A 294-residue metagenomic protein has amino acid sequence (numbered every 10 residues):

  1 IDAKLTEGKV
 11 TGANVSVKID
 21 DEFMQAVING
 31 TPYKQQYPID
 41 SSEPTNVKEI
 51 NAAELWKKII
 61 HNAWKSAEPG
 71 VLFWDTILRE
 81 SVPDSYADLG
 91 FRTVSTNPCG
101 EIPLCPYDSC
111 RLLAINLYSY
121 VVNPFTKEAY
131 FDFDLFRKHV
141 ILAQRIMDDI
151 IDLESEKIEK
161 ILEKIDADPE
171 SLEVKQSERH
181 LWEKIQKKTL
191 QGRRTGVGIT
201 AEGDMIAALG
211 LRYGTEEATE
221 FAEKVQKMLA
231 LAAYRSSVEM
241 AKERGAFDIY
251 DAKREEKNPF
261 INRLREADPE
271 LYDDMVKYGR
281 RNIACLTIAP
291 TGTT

Functional and structural regions predicted by a protein language model:
I1-H139, D152-D166, E183-K188, A233 (+2 more regions): Active-site cavity-forming subdomains of large catalytic enzyme subunits
Q36-P38, H139-Q186, L190, R212-T291: Internal maturation/activation junctions in enzymes
K58, A201-M205, F221, S236: A general alpha-helix detector
H61, E68-V71, S109, G192-V197 (+2 more regions): Beta-sheet entry/capping signal
P106, R137, I141, R193-T200: Alpha-helix N-cap/helix-start motif at coil-to-helix transitions, marked by capping-box chemistry
R111, L142-L153, G198-A201, M205: Amphipathic, well-ordered alpha-helical segments in soluble domains
A114, R193-A208, T293: Contiguous, well-ordered alpha-helical segments that form the cores/surfaces of helical PPI scaffolds
